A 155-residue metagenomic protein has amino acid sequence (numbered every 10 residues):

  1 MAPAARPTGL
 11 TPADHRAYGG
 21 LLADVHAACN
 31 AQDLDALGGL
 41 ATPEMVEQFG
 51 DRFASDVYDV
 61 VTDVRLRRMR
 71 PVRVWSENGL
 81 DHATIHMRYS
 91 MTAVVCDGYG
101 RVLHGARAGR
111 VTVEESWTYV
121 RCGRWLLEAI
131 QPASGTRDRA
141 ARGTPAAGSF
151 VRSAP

Functional and structural regions predicted by a protein language model:
M1-S76, P155: Core segments of small alpha/beta cavity-forming domains
L22, A83, W125-L127: A generic structural signal for ordered secondary structure
A54-D56, V102, T144-A147: Short, charged/polar low-complexity linear motifs in solvent-exposed/disordered segments
V57-A106: Surface-exposed, charged secondary-structure patches
R107-P155: Low-complexity, intrinsically disordered terminal/linker segments enriched in charged and Gly/Pro repeats
